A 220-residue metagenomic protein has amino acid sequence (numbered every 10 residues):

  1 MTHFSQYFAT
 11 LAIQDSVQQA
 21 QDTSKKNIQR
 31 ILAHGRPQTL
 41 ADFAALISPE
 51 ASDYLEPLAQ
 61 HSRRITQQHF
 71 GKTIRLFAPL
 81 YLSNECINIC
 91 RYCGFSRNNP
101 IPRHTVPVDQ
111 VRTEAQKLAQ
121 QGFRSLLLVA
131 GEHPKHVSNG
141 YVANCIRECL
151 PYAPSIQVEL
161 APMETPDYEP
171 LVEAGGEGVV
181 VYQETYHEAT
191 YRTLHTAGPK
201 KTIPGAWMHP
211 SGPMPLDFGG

Functional and structural regions predicted by a protein language model:
M1-F77, N88: Flexible, acidic/Gly-rich N-terminal and inter-domain linker regions that tether and position cofactor-handling modules
L11-V17, T23, C86-R97, G205-G220: Short, charged N-terminal helix-start/capping segments
R30-A33, P37, R64-G71, F95 (+4 more regions): Generic secondary-structure signature for well-ordered alpha-helical cores
P49-E50, L58, P79, S83-E85 (+3 more regions): Surface-exposed loop/turn and secondary-structure junction residues enriched for glycine/proline
A59, R63, R75, I87 (+3 more regions): Hydrophobic alpha-helical segments
H61, Y81, P162-M163: Short beta->alpha linker loops
G71, R75-Q110: Canonical Radical SAM [4Fe-4S] cluster-binding loop centered on the CxxxCxxC motif and its immediate flanking residues
R97-E114, L118-G220: Core AdoMet radical
